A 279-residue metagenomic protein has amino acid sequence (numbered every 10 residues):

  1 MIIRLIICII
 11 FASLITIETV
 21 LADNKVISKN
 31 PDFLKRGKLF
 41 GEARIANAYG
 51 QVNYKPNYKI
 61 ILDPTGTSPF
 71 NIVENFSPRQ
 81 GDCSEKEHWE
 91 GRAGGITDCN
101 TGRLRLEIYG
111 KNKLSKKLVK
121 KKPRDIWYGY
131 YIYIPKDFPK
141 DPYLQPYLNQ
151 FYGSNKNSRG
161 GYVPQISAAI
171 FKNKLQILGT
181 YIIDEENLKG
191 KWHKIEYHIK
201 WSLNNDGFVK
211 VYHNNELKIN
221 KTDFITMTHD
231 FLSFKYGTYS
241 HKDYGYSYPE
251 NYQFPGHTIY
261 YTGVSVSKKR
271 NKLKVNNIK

Functional and structural regions predicted by a protein language model:
M1-A22: Classical Sec-dependent N-terminal signal peptides that target proteins to the secretory pathway
A22-K279: Low-complexity, Ser/Thr/Pro/Gly-rich disordered linker/stalk regions
